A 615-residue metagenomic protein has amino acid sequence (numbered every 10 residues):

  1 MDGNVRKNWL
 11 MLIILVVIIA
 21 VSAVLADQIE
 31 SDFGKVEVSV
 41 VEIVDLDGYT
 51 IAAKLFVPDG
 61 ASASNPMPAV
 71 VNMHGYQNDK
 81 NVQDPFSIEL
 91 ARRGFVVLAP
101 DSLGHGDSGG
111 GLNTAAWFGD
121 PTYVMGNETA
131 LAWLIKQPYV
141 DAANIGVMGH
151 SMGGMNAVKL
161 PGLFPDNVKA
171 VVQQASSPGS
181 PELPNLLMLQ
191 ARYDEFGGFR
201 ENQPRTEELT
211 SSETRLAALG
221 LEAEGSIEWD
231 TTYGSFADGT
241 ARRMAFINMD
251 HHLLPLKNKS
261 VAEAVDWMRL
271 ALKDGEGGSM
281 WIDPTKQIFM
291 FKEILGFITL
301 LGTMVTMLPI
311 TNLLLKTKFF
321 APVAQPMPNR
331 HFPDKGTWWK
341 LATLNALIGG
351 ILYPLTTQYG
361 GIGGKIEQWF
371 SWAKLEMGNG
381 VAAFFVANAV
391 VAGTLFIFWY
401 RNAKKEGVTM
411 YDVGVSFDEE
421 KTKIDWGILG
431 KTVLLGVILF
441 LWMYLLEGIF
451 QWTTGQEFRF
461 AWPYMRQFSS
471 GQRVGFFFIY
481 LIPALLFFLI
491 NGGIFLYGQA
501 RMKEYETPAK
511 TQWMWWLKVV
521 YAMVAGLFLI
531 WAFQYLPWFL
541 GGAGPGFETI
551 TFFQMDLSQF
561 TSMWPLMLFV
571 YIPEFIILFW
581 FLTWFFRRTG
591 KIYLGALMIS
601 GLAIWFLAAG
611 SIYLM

Functional and structural regions predicted by a protein language model:
G3-L12, T337: N-terminal membrane topogenic signal
N4-N8, I288-I298, M377-G378, W426: Membrane-interface helix-boundary signature
L10-V24, T306: Hydrophobic membrane-insertion alpha-helices, especially the h-region of bacterial N-terminal signal peptides
A23-K35, I612-M615: Hydrophobic alpha-helical transmembrane segments in integral membrane proteins
E30-F289: Soluble extramembrane regions of membrane proteins in the secretory/endomembrane system
G277-M307, T317-W339: Cytosolic-side membrane-insertion boundary helix
T343-M615: Alpha-helical transmembrane segments of integral membrane proteins
